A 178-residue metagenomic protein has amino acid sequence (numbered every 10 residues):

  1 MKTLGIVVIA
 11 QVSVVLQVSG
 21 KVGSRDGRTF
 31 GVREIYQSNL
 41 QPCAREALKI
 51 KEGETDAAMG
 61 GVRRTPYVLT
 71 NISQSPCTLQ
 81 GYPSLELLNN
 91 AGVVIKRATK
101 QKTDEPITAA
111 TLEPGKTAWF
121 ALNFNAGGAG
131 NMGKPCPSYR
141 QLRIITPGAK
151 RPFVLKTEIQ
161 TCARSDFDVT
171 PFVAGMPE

Functional and structural regions predicted by a protein language model:
V7-V15: Bacterial N-terminal signal peptides
F30-M59: Low-complexity, acidic Ser/Thr/Pro/Gly-rich terminal tails and inter-domain linkers that flank the onset of structured
G60-P66, P135-Y139: Short, solvent-exposed loop/turn segments enriched in Ser/Thr/Gly
Y67-S73: Asparagine-centered strand-capping/turn motif at beta-strand->loop junctions
Q74-P83: Short, hydrophobic/aromatic beta-strand segments
L85-T99: Short aromatic-acidic-glycine turn motif
Q101-G127: Intrinsically disordered, low-complexity Pro/Gly/Ser/Thr-rich segments with frequent PxxP/GP/PP motifs and embedded
G127-S165: Terminal connector regions
